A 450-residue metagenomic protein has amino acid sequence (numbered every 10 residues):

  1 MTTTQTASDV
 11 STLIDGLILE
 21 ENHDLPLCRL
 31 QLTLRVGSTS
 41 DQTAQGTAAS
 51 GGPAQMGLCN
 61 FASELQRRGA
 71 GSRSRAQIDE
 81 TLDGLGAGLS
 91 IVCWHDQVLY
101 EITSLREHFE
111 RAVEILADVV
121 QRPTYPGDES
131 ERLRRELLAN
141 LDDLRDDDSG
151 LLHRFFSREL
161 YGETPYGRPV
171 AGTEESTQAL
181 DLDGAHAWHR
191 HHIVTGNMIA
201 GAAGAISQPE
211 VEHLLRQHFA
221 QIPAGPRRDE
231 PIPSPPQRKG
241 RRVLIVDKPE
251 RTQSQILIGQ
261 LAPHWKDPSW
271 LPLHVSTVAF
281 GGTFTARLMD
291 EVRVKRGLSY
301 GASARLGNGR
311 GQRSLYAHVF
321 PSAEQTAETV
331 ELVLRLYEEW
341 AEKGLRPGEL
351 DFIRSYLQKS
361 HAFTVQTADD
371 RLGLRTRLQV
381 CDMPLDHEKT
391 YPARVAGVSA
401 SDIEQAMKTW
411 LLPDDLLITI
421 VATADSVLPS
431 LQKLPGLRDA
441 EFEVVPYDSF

Functional and structural regions predicted by a protein language model:
M1-T81, L85, E101-S104, E114 (+3 more regions): His/Glu-rich zincin catalytic helix
E20, L25-E64, R73-Q121, R134 (+5 more regions): M16 family metallopeptidases and their MPP-like homologs
S104, L137-L144, S234-V246, S355-T364: Short, conserved secondary-structure transition motifs
L180-H186: Active-site glycine-rich loop that binds ribose-phosphate moieties when present
V246, A406-T409: Short proline/glycine-enriched turn/loop segments at secondary-structure junctions
A396-M407: A short, acidic, amphipathic alpha-helical segment used as a generic capping/interface helix at domain edges
